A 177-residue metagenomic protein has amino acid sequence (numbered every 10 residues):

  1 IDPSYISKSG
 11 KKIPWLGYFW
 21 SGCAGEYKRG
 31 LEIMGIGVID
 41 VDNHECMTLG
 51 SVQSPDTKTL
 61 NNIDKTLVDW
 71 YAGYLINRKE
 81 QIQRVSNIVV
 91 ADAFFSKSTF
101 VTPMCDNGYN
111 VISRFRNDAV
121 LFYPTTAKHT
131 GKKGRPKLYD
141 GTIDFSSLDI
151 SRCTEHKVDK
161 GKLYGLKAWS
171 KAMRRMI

Functional and structural regions predicted by a protein language model:
I1-N43, K157-I177: Active-site-proximal, Lys/Arg-enriched surface segment that forms a nucleic-acid-binding/basic interface patch
I1-S7, I36, I88-S96, V111: Short, conserved catalytic/metal-binding motifs centered on acidic residues
K8-W15, C46-G50, V101-T102, Y123-P124: Short, conserved acidic/polar surface loops in the N-terminal third of protein domains
G22-Q83, I177: Electropositive, glycine- and tryptophan-enriched low-complexity nucleic-acid-binding patches
I39-L49, Q53-T59, N110, R116-N117 (+1 more regions): An anionic, glycine-rich sequence signature occurring as long contiguous blocks
F95, D106, A127: Contiguous mid-protein beta-loop-alpha structural module that forms a pocket-lining wall or clamp of enzyme active
S96-S98, L121: Beta-rich nucleic-acid/ligand-interaction surfaces
F100-N110: Short, surface-exposed basic-aromatic patches at helix termini and helix-loop junctions that form
